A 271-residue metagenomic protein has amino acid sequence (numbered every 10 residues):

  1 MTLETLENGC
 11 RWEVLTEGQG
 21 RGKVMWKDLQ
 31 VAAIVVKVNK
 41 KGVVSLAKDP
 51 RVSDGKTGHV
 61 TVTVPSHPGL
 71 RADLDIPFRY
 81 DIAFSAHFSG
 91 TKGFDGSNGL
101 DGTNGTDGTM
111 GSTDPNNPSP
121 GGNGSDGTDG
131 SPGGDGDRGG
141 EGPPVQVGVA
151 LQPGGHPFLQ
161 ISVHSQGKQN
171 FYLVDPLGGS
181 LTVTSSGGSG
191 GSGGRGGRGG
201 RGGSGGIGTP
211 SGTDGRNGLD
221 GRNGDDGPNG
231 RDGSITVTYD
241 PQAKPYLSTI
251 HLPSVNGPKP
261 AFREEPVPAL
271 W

Functional and structural regions predicted by a protein language model:
M1-L3, D137, E141-V149: Contiguous beta-strand segments within globular domains
M1-M25: Solvent-exposed, low-complexity, repeat-rich "mucin-like" stalks and linkers
Q19-K41: Low-complexity "stalk/linker" and mucin-like segments enriched in Ser/Thr/Pro/Ala/Gly
V38, S45-T57: Surface-exposed, short loops/turns at beta-strand junctions within beta-sandwich domains
S53-P68: Short, aromatic- and glycine-rich surface loops/edge beta-strands on solvent-exposed regions
G69-I82: Edge beta-strands of extracellular beta-sandwich domains
A83-P143, H156-T236, K244-W271: Glycine-centered low-complexity coil/loop motifs and glycine-rich tracts, especially the flexible linkers
G148-A150, S186, T238: Feature marks extracellular polysaccharide-active and adherence modules
